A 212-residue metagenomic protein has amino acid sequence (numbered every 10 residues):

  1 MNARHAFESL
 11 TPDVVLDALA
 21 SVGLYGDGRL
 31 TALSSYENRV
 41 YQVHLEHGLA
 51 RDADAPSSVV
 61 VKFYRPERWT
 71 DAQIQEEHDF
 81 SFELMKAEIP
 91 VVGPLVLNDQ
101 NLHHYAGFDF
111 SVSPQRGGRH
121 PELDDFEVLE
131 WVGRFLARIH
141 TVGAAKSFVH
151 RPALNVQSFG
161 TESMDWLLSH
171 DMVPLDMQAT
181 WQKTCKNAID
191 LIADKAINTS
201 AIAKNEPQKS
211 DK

Functional and structural regions predicted by a protein language model:
M1-D27: Juxta-kinase regulatory segment immediately upstream of eukaryotic protein kinase catalytic domains
L19, L84, L167-L168: Hydrophobic alpha-helix position signal
L19-D27, A87-P90, D194-A196: Short secondary-structure junctions
V22-H44: ATP-binding glycine-rich phosphate-binding loop
S34, D99, L154: Positions that flank functional sites
E37-V61, P94, D190-K212: Active-site acidic catalytic loop and adjacent metal/ATP-binding pocket of ATP-dependent phosphoryl transfer enzymes
H44-V149: ATP-binding pocket architecture of kinase catalytic cores
E122-T184, S200-N205, S210: A cross-family kinase active-site recognition segment
